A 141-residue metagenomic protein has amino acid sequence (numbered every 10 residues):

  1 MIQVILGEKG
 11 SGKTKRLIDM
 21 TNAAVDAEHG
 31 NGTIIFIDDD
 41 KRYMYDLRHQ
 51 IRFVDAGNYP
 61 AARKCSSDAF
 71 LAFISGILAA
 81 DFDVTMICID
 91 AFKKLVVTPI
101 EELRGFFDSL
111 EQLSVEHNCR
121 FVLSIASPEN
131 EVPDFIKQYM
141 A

Functional and structural regions predicted by a protein language model:
M1-I77, V132-D134: Conserved P-loop
Q3-I5, I34, V84-I89, F121: Generic beta-sheet signal
H29-G32, F82, N118: Residue-level recognition of short, well-ordered coil/turn positions that link secondary-structure elements
P60-S66, F82, M86, V96: Short, intrinsically disordered low-complexity segments
L78, M86-A141: Replace "adjacent to P-loop NTPase cores in ATP/GTP-dependent enzymes" with "adjacent to NTP-binding cores
